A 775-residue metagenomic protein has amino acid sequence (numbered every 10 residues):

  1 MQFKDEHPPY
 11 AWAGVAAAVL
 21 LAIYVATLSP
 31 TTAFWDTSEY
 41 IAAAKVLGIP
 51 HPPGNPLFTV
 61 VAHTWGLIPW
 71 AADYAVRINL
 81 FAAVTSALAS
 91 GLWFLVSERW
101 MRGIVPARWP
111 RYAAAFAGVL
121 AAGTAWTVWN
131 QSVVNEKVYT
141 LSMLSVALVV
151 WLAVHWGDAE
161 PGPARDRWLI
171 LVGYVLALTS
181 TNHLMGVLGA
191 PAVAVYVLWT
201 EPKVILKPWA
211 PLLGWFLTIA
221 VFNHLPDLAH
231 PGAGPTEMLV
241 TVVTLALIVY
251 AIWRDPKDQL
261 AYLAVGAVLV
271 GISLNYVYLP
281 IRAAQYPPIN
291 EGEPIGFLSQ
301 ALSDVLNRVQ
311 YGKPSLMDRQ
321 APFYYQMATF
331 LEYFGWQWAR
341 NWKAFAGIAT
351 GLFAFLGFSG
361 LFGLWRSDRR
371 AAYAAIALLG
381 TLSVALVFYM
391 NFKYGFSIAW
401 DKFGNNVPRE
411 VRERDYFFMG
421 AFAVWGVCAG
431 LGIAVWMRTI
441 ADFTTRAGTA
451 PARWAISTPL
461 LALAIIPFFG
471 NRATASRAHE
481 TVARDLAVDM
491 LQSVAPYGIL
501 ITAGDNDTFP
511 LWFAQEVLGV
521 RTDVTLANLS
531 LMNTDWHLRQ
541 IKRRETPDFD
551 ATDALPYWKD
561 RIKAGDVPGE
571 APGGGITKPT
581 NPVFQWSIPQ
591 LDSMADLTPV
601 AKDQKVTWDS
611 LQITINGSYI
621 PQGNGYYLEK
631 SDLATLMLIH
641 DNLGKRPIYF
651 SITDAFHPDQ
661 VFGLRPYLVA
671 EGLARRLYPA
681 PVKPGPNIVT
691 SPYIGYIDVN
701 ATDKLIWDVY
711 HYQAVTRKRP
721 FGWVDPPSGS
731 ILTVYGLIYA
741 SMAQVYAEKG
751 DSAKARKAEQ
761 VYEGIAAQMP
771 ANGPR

Functional and structural regions predicted by a protein language model:
Q2-F3, R99-I104, A117, V133-M143 (+4 more regions): ER/secretory pathway lumenal C-terminal domains and tails of membrane proteins involved in glycoprotein biogenesis
Q2-V15, P110: N-terminal membrane topogenic signal
L21-T31, V384-N391: Alpha-helical transmembrane segments of multi-pass membrane proteins
L28-Y40, P50-A62, V76, N290-I295 (+1 more regions): Extracytoplasmic catalytic/substrate-binding loops of multi-pass membrane glycan-assembly enzymes
G48, L80-V84, F345-I348, V424: Hydrophobic alpha-helical transmembrane segments of multi-pass membrane proteins
P56, I68-G91, L95-V96, R108 (+5 more regions): Loop-to-helix entry region of an early transmembrane alpha helix in multi-pass inner-membrane enzymes
V60, F509-F513: Phosphate- and divalent-cation-binding pockets in alpha/beta enzyme and binding domains that engage nucleotide-derived
